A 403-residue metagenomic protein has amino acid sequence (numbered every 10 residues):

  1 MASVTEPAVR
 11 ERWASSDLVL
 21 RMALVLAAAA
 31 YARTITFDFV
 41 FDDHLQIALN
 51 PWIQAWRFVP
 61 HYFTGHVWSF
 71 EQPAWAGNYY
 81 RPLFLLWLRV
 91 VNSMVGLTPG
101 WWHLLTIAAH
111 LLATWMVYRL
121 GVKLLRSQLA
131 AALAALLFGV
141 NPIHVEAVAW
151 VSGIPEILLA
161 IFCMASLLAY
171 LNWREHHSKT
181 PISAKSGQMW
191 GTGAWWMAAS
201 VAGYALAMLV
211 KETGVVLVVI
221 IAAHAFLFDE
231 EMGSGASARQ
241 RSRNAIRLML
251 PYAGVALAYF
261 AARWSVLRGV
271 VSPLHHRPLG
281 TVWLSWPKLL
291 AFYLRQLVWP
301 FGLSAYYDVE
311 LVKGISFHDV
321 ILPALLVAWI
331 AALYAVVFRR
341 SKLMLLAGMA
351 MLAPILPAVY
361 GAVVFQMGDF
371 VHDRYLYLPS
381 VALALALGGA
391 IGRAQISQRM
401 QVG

Functional and structural regions predicted by a protein language model:
M1-G403: Polytopic membrane enzymes that build or remodel cell-surface glycoconjugates and lipids
